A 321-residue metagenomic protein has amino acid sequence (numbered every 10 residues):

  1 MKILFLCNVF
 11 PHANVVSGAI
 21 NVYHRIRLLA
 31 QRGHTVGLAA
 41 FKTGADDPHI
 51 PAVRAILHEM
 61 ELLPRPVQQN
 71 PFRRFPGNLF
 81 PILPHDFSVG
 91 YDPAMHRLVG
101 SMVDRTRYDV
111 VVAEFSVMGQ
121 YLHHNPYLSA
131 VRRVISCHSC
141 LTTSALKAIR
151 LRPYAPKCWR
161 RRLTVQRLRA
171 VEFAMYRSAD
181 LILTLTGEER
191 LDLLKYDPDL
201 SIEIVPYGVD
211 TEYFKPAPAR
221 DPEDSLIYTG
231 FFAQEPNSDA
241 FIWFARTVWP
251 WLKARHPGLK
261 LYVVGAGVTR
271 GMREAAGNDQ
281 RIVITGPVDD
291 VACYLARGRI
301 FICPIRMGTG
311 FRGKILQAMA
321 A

Functional and structural regions predicted by a protein language model:
M1-E61, T106: N-terminal subdomain of nucleotide-sugar transferases
N8, V67, P71-S88, R133-F173 (+1 more regions): Acceptor-binding helix/loop patch of EC 2.4 sugar-transfer enzymes, predominantly nucleotide-sugar-dependent
A39-S101, R105: A conserved catalytic-core segment of Leloir-type glycosyltransferases
V99-G119, R132-V134: Short N-terminal targeting/anchoring amphipathic segment
R132-I135, T142, R161-P216: Donor nucleotide-sugar binding/catalytic pocket of nucleotide-sugar-dependent glycosyltransferases
R177, L183, E203-R297: Conserved catalytic-core segment of nucleotide-activated headgroup transferases in glycan assembly
G286, C303-G310: Short Ser/Thr-rich beta->loop micro-motif in glycosyltransferases that lines and helps position the nucleotide-sugar
A292, G313-A320: Short alpha-helical segment that forms part of, or immediately flanks, the ligand-binding pocket in carbohydrate-active
